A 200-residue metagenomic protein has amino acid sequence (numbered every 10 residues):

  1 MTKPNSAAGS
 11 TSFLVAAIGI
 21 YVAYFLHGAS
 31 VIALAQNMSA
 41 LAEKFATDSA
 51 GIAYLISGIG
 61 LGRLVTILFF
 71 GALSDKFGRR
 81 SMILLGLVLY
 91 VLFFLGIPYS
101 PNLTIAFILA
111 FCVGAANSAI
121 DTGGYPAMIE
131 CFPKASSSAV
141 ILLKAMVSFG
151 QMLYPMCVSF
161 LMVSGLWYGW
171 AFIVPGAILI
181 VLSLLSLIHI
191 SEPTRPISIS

Functional and structural regions predicted by a protein language model:
A16-L41, T47: Extracytoplasmic
I32, G60-L64, L68, M152: Residue-level signature of mid-helix packing/kink "hotspots" within the transmembrane helices of 12-pass Major
A46, G78, Y99-P101, P133: Helix-breaking motifs and short loop linkers at transmembrane-helix boundaries and internal kinks in secondary membrane
V65-P98: Conserved MFS/SLC helix-loop-helix module at the cytosolic interface between two early adjacent transmembrane helices
F93, T104-C112: Paired small-residue
L109-A145: Cytoplasmic helix-loop-helix junction between adjacent transmembrane helices in 12-TM secondary transporters
L142-L187: Helix-loop-helix hairpin linking two adjacent transmembrane segments in secondary transporters
I188-S200: Single conserved hydrophobic/aromatic residue that forms the stacking wall/gate of nucleotide- or nucleobase-binding
